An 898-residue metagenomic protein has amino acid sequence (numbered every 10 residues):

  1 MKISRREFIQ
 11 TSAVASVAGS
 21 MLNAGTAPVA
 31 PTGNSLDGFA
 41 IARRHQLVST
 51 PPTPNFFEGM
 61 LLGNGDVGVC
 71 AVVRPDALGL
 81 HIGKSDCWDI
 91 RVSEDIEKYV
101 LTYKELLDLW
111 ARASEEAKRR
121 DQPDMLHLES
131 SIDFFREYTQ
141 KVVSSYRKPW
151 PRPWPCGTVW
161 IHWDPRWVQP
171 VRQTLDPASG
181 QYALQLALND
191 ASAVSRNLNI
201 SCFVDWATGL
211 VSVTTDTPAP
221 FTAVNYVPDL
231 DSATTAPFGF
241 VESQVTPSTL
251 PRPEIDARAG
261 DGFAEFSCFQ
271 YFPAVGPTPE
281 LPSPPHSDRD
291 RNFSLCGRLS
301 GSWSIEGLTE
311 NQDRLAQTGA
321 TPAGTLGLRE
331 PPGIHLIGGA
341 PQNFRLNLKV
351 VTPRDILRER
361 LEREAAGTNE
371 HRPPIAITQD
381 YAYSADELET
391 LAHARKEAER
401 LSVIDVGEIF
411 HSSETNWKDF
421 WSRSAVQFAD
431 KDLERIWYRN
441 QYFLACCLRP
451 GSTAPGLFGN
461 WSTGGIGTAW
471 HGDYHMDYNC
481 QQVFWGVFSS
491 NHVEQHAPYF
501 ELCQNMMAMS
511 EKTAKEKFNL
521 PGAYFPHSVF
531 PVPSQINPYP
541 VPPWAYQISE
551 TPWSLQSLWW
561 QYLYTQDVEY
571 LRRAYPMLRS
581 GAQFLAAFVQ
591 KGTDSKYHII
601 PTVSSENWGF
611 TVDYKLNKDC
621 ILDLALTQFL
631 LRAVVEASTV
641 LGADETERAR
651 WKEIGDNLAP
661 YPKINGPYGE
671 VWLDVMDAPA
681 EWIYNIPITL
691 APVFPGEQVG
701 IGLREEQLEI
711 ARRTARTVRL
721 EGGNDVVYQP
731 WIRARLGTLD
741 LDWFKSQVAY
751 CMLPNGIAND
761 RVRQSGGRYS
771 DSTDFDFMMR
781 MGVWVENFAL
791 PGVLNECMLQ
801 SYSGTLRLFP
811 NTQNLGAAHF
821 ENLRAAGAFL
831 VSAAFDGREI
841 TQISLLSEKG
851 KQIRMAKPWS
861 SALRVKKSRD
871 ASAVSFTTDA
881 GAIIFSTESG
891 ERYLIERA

Functional and structural regions predicted by a protein language model:
M1-I3: N-terminal secretory signal peptides
E7-P28: N-terminal export signals
I9-S16, Q441, F484, F500 (+8 more regions): Short, well-ordered alpha-helical packing segments
P31-P538, P542, W560-Y562, R579 (+7 more regions): Aromatic-residue-lined binding/catalytic grooves and analogous aromatic/hydrophobic interfacial grooves in multimeric
A40, G456-L457, P498-E501, E516 (+5 more regions): Beta-strand segments within the central parallel beta-sheet cores of soluble alpha/beta enzyme folds
F56-E94, E129, D133-E137, H471-Q495 (+3 more regions): C-terminal capping/lid segments that line or modulate ligand- or cofactor-binding pockets
G456-Y474, P521-L571, A586-E653: The feature captures the catalytic groove of carbohydrate-active enzymes
